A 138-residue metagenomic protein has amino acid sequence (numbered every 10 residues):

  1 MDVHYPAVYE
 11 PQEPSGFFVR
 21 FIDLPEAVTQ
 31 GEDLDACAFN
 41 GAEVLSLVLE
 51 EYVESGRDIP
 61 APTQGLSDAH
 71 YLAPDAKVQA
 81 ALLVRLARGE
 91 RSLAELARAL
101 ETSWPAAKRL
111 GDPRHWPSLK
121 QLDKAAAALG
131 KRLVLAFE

Functional and structural regions predicted by a protein language model:
M1-E54: DNA-contacting interfaces and partner/effector-binding or oligomerization modules in DNA-centric proteins
M1-Y5, A42-L110, H115, K120: Short, charged, surface-exposed hinge/linker loops at domain edges that act as mobile lids or interdomain connectors
A7, V19-F21, Q30, V84 (+3 more regions): Residue-level detection of beta-strand scaffold positions
I22, D68, G111, L133-V134: Small/flexible residues
A36, S46-L49, R57-I59, A126 (+1 more regions): Short, surface-exposed, polar/charged, turn-prone segments marking secondary-structure boundaries
F39, R98, K124-A127: Replace "anionic and nucleotidyl ligands
K120-A136: DNA major-groove recognition helix of helix-turn-helix/homeodomain DNA-binding modules
